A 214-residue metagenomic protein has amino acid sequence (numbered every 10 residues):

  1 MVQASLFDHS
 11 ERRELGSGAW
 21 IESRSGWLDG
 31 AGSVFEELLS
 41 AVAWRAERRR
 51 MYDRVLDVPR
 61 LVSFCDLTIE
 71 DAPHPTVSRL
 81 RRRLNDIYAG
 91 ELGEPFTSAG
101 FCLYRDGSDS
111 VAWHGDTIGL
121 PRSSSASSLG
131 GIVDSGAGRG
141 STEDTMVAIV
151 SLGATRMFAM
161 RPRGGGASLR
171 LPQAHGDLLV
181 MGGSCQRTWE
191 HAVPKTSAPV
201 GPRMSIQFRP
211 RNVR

Functional and structural regions predicted by a protein language model:
M1-R214: Non-heme Fe(II) oxygenase metal-center motifs and adjacent flexible, charged/small-residue loops
